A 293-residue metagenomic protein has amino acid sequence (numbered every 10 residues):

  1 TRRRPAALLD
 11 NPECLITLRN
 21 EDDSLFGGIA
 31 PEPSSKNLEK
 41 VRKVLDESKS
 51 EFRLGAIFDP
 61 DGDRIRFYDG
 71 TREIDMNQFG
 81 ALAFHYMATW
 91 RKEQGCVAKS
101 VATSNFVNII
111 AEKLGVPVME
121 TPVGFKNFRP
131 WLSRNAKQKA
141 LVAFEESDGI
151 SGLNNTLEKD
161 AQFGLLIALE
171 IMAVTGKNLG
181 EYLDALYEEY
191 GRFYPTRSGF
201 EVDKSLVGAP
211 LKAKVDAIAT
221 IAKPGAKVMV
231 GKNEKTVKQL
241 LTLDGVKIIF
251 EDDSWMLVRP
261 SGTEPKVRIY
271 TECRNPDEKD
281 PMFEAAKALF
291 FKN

Functional and structural regions predicted by a protein language model:
T1-R192: Phosphate-binding chemistry for phosphorylated carbohydrates and sugar-nucleotides
K177-N293: Catalytic-core signal marking the mid-to-C-terminal active-site face
